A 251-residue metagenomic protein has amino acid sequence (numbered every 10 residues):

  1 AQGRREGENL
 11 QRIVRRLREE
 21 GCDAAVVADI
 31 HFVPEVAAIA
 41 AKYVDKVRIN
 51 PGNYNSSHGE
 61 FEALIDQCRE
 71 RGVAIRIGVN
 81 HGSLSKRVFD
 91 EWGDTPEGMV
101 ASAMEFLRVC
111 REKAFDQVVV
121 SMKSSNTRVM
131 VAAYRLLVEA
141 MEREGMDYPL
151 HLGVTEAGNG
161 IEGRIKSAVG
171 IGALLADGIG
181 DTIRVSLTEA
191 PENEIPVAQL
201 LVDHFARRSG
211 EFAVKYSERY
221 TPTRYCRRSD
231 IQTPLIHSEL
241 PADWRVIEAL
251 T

Functional and structural regions predicted by a protein language model:
A1-L17, I49-S56, V118-T127: Glycine-rich, proline-tolerant flexible connector loops at the mouths of alpha/beta enzymes
A1-Y43: N-terminal active-site wall of soluble small-molecule enzyme domains
V14-E19, I39-K42, A63-G72, R111-E112 (+1 more regions): Acidic (Asp/Glu)-rich catalytic clusters
E20-G21, V44-S57, R87-E97: Glycine-rich tight-turn/loop motif centered on a GG-T
E20-V26, Y43-D45, R71-I75, A114-V118 (+3 more regions): Short, well-ordered coil/turn segments that N-cap beta-strands
A25-A40, V44-Q67: Hydrophobic, well-structured modules enriched for small/aliphatic residues and gly/pro motifs, marking either
V47-N50, V73-G82, L150: Non-cysteine beta-strand/loop elements that form the S-adenosyl-L-methionine
N80, V88-P241: Catalytic alpha/beta core domains of metabolic enzymes, predominantly
